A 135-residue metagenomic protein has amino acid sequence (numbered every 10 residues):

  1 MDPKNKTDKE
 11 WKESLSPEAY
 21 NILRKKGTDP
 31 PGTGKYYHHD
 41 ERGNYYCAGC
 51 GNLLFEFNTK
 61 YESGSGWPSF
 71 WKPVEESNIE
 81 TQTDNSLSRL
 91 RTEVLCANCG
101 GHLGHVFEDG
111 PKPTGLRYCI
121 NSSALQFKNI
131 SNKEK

Functional and structural regions predicted by a protein language model:
D2-K135: A short Gly-Trp-Pro
